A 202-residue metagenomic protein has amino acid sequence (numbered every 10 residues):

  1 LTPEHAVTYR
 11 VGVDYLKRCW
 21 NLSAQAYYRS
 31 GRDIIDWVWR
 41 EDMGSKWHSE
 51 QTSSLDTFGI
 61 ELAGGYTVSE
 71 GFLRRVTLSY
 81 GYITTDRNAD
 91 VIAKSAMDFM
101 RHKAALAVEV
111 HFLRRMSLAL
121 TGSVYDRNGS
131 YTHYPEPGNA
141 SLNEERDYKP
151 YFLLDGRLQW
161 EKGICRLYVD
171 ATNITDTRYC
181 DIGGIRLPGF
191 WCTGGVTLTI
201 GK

Functional and structural regions predicted by a protein language model:
L1, T8, S45-Q51, N88-A96 (+2 more regions): Extracellular loop and loop/strand-boundary signature of outer-membrane beta-barrel proteins
T2-F58, G71-V76: Membrane-embedded beta-barrel scaffold of Gram-negative outer-membrane proteins
H5-Y9, L16-R18, Y28, S54-I60 (+3 more regions): Residues that define the transmembrane beta-barrel architecture of outer-membrane proteins
V11-Y15, I60-Y66, L106-V110, G156-W160 (+2 more regions): Residues on the lipid-exposed face of transmembrane beta-strands in outer-membrane beta-barrel proteins
C19-L22, G71-V76, R114-A119, G163-V169 (+1 more regions): Repeated loop/turn-to-beta-strand initiation elements of outer-membrane beta-barrel proteins
A26-G31, H48-H133, T175, T197: Gram-negative outer-membrane beta-barrel transporters
D36-H48, S130-E144: Solvent-exposed loop segments that connect transmembrane elements
V124-G138, D155, Q159-K202: C-terminal beta-signal and adjacent terminal beta-strands/loops of Gram-negative outer-membrane beta-barrel proteins
